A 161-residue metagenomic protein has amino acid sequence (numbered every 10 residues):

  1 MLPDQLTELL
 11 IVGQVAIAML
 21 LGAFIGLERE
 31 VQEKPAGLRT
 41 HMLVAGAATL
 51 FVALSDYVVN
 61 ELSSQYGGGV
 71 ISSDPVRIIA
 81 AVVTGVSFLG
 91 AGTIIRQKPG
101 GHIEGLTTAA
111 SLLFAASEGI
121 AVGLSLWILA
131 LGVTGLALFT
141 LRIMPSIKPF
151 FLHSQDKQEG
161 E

Functional and structural regions predicted by a protein language model:
M1-V76, L124-S125, A130-G132, S146 (+1 more regions): Alpha-helical transmembrane segments and their membrane-interface boundaries that form or gate the permeation pathway
M19, V86, A110, T134-G135: Residue-level signal for the membrane-embedded core of alpha-helical transmembrane segments, especially mid-helix
E61-L62, G100, F151: Juxtamembrane transmembrane-helix termini
R77-I94: Hydrophobic, membrane-facing alpha-helical anchors
R96-T107: Short, amphipathic, aromatic/basic-enriched membrane-interface segments that mark the entry/exit of transmembrane
S111-G119: Hydrophobic, membrane-inserted alpha-helices
L136-S146: Alpha-helical transmembrane segments and their membrane-interface exit regions
M144-K157: Membrane-interfacial segments at transmembrane helix termini in multi-pass membrane proteins
